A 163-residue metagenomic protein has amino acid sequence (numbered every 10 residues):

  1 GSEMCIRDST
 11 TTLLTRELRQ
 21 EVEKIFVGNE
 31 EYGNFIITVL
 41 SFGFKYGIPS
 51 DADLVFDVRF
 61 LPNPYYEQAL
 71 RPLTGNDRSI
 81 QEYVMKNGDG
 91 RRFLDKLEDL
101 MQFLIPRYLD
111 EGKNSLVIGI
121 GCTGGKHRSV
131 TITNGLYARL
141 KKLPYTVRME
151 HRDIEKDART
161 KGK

Functional and structural regions predicted by a protein language model:
G1-I6: Short, small-residue-biased leader/transition segments that mark boundaries at the very start of proteins
R7-E17, I120: Phosphate-binding beta-loop-alpha motif at adenosine-nucleotide cofactor sites
S9-T12, I25-E31, G90-F93: N-terminal start-of-chain detector that recognizes signal peptides and the immediate post-cleavage beginning
L13-V22, Y46-I48: Conserved GTPase G-domain signal focused on the G5
R19-F42: Extended, charged alpha/beta regions that create polyanion-binding interfaces
N34-K163: P-loop NTP-binding site
